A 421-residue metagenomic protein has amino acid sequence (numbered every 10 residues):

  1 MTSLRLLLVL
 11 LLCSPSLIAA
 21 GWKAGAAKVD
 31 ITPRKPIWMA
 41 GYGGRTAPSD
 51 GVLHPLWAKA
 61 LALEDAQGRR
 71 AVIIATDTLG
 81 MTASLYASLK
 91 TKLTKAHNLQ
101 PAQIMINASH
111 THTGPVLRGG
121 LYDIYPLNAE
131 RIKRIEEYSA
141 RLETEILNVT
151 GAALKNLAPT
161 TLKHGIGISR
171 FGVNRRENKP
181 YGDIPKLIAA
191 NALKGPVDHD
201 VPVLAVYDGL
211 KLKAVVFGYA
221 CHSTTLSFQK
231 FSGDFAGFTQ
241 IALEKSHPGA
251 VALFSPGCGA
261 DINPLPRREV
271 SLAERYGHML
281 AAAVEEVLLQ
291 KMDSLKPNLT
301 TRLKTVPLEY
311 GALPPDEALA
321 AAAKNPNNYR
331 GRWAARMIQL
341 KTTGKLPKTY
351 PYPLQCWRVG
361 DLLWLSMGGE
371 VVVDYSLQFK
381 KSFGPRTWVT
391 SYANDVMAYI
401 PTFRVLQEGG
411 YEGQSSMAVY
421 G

Functional and structural regions predicted by a protein language model:
T2-V9: Sec-dependent signal peptide recognition, specifically the positively charged N-region followed immediately by
S14-S16: N-terminal signal peptide c-region/cleavage motif recognized by signal peptidases
A20-N107, T111-V251, G257-G259, R268-R275 (+2 more regions): Conserved beta-alpha junction segments in alpha/beta enzyme cores
P264-P266: A short acidic (Asp/Glu
L280-A281: Anionic-ligand-binding alpha/beta catalytic cores of soluble enzymes and soluble regulatory domains that recognize
